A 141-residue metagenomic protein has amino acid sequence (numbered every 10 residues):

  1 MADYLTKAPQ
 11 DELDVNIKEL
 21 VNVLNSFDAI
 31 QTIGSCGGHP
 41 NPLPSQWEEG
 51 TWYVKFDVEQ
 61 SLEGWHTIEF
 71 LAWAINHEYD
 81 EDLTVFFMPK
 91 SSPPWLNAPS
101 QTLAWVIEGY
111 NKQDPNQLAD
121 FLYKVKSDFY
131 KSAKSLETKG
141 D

Functional and structural regions predicted by a protein language model:
M1-D141: Structured alpha/beta or helical-core interaction and ligand-binding surfaces enriched in interleaved
